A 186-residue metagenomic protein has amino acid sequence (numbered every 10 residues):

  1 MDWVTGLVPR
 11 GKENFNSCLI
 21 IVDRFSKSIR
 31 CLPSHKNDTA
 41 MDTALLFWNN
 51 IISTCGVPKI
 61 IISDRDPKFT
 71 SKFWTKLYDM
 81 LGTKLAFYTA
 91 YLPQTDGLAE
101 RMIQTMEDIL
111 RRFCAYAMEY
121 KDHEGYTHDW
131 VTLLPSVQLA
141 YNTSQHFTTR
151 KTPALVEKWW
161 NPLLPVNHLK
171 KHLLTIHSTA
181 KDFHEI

Functional and structural regions predicted by a protein language model:
M1-R30: An active-site-proximal beta-strand-loop segment
M1-W3, R24, K36, R65 (+2 more regions): Residues immediately flanking
L7-R10, P33-T39, Q94, G125-Y126: Short, contiguous acidic/charged loop-to-helix segments that flank catalytic cores in large enzymes
S26-S28, S53-I60: Short, surface-exposed connector motifs at secondary-structure boundaries
K27-L32, A86-Y88: Short small-residue beta-strand/loop micro-motif enriched in glycine and branched aliphatics
L32-S53: Active-site beta-loop-alpha junctions of metal-dependent nucleic acid enzymes, especially the RNase H-like/DDE
P33, I60-D64: Short catalytic-loop micro-motif centered on adjacent basic/acidic residues
V57-P58, P67-I186: Domain-scale segment recognizer with a strong primary affinity for retroviral/LTR-retrotransposon integrase
